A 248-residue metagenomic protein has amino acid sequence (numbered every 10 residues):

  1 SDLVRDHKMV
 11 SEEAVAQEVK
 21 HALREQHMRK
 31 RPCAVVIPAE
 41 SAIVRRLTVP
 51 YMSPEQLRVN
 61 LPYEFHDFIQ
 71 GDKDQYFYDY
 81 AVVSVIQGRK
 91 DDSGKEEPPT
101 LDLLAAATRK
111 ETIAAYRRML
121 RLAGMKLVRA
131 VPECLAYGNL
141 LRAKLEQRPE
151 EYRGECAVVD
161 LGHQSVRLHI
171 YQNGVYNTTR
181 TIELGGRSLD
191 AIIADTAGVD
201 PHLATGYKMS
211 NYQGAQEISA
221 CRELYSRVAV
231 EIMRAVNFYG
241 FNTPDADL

Functional and structural regions predicted by a protein language model:
S1, V10, R31-P38, I86-S93 (+3 more regions): Gly/Thr-rich phosphate-binding beta-strand-loop-beta motif of the actin/hexokinase/Hsp70
S1-L23, A215-A220, L224: N-terminal phosphate-binding loop and adjacent alpha-helix
A14, P32-E146: Active-site neighborhood for divalent-cation/phosphate handling
V19-P32, A123, V199, A235-L248: Phosphate/pyrophosphate-binding loops at sites that engage ATP/ADP/AMP, CoA/4′-phosphopantetheine, polyphosphate
F77, R148-C156, L203-Y207: A polyampholytic, Gly/Pro-enriched intrinsically disordered region
T100, Q172-V175, T243-L248: Short, surface-exposed connector motifs at secondary-structure boundaries
E111-N139, V175-Q216: Glycine-rich phosphate-binding loop plus the immediately following alpha-helix
C134, D195, A204-L248: Adenine-nucleotide phosphate-binding core of ATP-dependent small-molecule kinases
